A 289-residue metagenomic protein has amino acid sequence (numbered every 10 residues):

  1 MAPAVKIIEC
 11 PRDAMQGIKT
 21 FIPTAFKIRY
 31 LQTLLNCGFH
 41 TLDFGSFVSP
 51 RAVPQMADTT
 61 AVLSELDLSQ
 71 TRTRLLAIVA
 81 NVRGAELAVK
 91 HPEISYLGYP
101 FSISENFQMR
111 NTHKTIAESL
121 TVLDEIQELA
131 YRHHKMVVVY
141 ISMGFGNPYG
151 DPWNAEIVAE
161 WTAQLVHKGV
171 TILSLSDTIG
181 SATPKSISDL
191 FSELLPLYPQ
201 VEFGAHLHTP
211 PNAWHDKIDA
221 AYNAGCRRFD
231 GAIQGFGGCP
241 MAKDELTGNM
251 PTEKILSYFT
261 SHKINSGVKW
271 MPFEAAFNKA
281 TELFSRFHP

Functional and structural regions predicted by a protein language model:
M1-P289: Catalytic cores and adjacent flexible loops of soluble metabolic enzymes that perform enolate/carbanion chemistry on
